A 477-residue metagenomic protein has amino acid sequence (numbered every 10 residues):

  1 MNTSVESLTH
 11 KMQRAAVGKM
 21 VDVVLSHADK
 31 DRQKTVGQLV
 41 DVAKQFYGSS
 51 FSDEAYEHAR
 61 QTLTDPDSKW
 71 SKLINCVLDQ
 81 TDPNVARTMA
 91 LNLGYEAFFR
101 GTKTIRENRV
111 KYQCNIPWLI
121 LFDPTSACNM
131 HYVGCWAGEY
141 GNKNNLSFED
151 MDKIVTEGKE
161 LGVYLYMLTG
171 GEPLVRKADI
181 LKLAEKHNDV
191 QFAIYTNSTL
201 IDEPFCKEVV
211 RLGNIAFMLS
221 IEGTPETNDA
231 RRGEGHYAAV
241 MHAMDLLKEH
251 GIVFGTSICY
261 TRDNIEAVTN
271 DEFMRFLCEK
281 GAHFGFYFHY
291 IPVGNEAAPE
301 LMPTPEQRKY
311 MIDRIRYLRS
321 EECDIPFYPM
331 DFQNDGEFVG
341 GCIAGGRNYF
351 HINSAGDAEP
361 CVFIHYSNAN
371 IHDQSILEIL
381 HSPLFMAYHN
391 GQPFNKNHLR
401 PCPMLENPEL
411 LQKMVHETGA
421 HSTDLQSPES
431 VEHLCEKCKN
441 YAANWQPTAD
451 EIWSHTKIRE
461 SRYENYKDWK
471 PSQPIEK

Functional and structural regions predicted by a protein language model:
M1-Q61, D229-G345, N353-A355, E359 (+4 more regions): Radical SAM enzyme [4Fe-4S]-AdoMet core and its adjacent flexible, acidic and glycine-rich loops/tails across
M1-R109, A369, Q392-K477: Radical SAM enzyme core and accessory elements
V36-P204, K477: Conserved alpha-helical substructure of the radical SAM core
P117-L121, P326-D331, F385-Q392: Short, intrinsically disordered, charge-biased short linear motifs at domain edges
I120, G346-N348: Short loop/turn microsegments at loop-to-beta-strand junctions
A127-A137, A358-F363, H398-L410: Local cysteine-cluster metal-coordination motifs and their immediate loop/turn environment, predominantly Fe-S cluster
F148-L168, L174-H289: Radical SAM/AdoMet-radical enzyme domain recognition
H372-C402: Short, solvent-exposed cationic patches
